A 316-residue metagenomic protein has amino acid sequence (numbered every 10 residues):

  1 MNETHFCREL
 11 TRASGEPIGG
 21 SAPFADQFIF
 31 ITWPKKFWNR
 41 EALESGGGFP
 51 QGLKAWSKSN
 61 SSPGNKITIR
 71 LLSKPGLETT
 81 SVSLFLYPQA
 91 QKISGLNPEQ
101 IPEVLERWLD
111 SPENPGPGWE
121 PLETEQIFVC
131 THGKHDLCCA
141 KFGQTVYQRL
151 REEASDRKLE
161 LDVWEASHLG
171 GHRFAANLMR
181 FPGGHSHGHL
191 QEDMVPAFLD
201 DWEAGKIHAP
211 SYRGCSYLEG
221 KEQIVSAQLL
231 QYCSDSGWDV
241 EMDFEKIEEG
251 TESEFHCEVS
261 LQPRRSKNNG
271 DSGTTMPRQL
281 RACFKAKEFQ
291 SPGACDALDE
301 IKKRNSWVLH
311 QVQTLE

Functional and structural regions predicted by a protein language model:
M1-E316: Histidine/cysteine-enriched polar flanking segments
